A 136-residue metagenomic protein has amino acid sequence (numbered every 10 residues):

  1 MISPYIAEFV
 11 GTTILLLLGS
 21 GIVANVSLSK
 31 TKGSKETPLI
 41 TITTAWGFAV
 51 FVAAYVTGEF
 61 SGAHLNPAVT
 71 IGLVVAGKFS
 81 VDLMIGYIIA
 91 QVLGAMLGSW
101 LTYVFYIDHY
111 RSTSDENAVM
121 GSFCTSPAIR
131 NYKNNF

Functional and structural regions predicted by a protein language model:
M1-F136: Membrane-interface helix-loop junctions and terminal tails of multi-pass membrane proteins
